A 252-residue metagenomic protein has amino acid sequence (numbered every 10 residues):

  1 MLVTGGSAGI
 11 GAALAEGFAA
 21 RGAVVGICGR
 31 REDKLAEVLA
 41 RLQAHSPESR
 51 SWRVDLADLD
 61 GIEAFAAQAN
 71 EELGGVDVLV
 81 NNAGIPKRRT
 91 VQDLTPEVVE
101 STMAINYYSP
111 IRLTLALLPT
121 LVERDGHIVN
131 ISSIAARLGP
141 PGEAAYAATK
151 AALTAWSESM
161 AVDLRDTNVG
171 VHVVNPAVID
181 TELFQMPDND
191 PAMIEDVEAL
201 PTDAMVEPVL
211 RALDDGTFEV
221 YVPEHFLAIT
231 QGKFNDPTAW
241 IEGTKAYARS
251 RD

Functional and structural regions predicted by a protein language model:
G5-A8: Conserved glycine-rich cofactor-binding loop
R21-V38: Conserved glycine-rich Rossmann-like NAD(P)H-binding loop of the short-chain dehydrogenase/reductase
E32-D33, R53-F65, P96: The beta1-alpha1 cofactor-binding region of Rossmann-like NAD(H)/NADP(H)-dependent oxidoreductases
T90-V91, T95-E100: Substrate-binding pocket helix/loop in short-chain dehydrogenase/reductase
T114, T149: Active-site helix of classical SDR
S133: Residue(s) in the substrate-gating loop at a strand-loop-helix junction that position the organic substrate next
V173, N189-I229: C-terminal helical subdomain
